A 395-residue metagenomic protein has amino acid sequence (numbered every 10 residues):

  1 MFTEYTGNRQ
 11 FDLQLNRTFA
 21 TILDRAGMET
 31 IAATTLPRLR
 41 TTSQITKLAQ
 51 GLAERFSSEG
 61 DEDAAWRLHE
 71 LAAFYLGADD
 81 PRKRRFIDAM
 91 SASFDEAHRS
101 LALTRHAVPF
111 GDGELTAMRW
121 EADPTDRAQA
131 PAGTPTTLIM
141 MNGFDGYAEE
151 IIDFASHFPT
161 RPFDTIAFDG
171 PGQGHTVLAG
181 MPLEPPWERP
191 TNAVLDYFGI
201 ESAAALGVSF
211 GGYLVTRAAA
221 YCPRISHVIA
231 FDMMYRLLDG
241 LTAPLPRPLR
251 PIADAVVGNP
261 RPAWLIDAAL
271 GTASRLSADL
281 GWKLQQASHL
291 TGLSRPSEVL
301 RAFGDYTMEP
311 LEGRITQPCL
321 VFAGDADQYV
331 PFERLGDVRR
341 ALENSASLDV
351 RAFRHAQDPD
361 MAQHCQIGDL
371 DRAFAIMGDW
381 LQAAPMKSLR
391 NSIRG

Functional and structural regions predicted by a protein language model:
D80, R84-A130: N-terminal cap/lid segment of alpha/beta-hydrolase-fold proteins
F144-S156: The serine-hydrolase catalytic nucleophile loop
E150, G180-I200: Alpha/beta-hydrolase active-site loop
F154, Q317, P331-A341: Short alpha-helix in the alpha/beta-hydrolase fold that links the catalytic acid
F158-H175: Conserved alpha/beta-hydrolase
I315, V321-A323, D327: Short beta-strand/loop motif that positions the catalytic acidic residue of the alpha/beta-hydrolase fold
R340-M361: Catalytic histidine neighborhood in serine/cysteine hydrolases with alpha/beta-hydrolase-type architecture
A356-P359, Q363-G395: Catalytic active-site module of serine/aspartate enzymes centered on a nucleophile-bearing elbow/loop
